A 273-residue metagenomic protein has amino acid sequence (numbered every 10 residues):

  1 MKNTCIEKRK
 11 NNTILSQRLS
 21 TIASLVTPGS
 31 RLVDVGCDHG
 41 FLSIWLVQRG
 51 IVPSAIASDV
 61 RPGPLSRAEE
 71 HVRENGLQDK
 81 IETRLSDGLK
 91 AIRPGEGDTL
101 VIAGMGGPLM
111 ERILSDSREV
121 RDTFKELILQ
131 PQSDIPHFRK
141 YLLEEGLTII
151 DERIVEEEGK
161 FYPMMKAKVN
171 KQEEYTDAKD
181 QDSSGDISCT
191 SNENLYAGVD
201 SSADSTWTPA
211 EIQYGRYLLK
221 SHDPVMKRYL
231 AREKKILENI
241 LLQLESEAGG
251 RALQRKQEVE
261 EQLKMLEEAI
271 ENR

Functional and structural regions predicted by a protein language model:
M1-R31, I44: S-adenosyl-L-methionine
G36: Conserved S-adenosyl-L-methionine
G40: Glycine-rich SAM-binding Motif I of class I
S54-D59: Conserved SAM-binding motif I beta-strand of class I
P62, S66-G95: S-adenosyl-L-methionine
G97-G104: Short SAM/SAH-binding signature in class I
R118-K168: C-terminal substrate-binding/active-site "lid" region of AdoMet-derived donor-dependent transferases
N170-R273: An accessory alpha-helical subdomain
